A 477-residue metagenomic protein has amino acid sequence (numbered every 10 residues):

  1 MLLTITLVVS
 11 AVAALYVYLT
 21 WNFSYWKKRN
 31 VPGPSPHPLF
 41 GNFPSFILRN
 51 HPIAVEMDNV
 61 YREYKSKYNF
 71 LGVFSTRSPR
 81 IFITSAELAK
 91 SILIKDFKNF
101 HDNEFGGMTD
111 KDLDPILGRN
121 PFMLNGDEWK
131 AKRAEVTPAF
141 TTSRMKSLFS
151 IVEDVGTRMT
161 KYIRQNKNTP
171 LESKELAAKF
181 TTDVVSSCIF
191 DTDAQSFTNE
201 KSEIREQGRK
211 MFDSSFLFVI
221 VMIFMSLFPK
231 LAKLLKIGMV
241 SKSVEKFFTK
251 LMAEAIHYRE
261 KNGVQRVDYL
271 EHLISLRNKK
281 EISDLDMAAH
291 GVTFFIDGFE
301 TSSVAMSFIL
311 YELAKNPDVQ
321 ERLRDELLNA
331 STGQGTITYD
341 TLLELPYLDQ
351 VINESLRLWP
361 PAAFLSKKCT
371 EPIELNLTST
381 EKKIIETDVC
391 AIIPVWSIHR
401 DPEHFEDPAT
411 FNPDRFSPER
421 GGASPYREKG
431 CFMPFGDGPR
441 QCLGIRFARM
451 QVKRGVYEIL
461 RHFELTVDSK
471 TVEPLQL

Functional and structural regions predicted by a protein language model:
M1-V12, G72-I81, S143-D154, R164-S187 (+7 more regions): Cytochrome P450
L2-D114, D127, A131, E153-R158 (+1 more regions): N-terminal membrane-proximal hinge/A-helix region immediately C-terminal to the signal-anchor transmembrane segment
P44, V55, T141-S143, E172 (+4 more regions): Conserved cytochrome P450 catalytic core segment spanning the I/J/K helices
F46-Y68, K250, E254, I337-K383 (+1 more regions): Conserved cytochrome P450 K-helix E-x-x-R motif and the immediately C-terminal K′/meander segment
T181, V185, I189-F190, V244-M252 (+7 more regions): Central I-helix of cytochrome P450 enzymes
I204-K280, I392-V395: Cytochrome P450 catalytic core segment centered on helix I
P317-V319, I445-L477: Cytochrome P450 heme-binding "Cys pocket" and the immediately downstream C-terminal segment
I393-A423: Conserved cytochrome P450 K-helix/beta-meander segment immediately N-terminal to the heme-binding cysteine loop
